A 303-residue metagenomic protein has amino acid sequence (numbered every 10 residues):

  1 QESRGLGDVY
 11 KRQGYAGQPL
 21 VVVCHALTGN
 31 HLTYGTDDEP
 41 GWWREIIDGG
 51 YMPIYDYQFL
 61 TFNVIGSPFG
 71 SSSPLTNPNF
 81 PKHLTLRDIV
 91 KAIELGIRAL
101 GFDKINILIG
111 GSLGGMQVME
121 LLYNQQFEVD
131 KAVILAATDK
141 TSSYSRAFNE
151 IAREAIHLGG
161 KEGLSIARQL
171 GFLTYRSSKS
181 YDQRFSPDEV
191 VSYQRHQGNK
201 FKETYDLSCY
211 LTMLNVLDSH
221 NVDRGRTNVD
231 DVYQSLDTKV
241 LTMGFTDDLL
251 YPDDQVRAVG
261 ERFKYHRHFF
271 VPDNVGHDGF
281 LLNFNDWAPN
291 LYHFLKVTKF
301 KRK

Functional and structural regions predicted by a protein language model:
Q1-L6, Y10: Single conserved hydrophobic/aromatic residue that forms the stacking wall/gate of nucleotide- or nucleobase-binding
R12-P74: N-terminal cap/lid subdomain of alpha/beta-hydrolase-fold enzymes
R87-N106: Conserved acidic catalytic loop of the alpha/beta-hydrolase fold
G115-Q126: Short glycine-enriched nucleophile-adjacent loop and the immediately C-terminal alpha-helix near the catalytic center
Q125-K200: Alpha/beta-hydrolase-fold enzymes
L236, T242-G244: Short beta-strand/loop motif that positions the catalytic acidic residue of the alpha/beta-hydrolase fold
L249-Q255: Conserved alpha/beta-hydrolase "acid-adjacent" motif
R257, Y265-K303: Catalytic active-site module of serine/aspartate enzymes centered on a nucleophile-bearing elbow/loop
